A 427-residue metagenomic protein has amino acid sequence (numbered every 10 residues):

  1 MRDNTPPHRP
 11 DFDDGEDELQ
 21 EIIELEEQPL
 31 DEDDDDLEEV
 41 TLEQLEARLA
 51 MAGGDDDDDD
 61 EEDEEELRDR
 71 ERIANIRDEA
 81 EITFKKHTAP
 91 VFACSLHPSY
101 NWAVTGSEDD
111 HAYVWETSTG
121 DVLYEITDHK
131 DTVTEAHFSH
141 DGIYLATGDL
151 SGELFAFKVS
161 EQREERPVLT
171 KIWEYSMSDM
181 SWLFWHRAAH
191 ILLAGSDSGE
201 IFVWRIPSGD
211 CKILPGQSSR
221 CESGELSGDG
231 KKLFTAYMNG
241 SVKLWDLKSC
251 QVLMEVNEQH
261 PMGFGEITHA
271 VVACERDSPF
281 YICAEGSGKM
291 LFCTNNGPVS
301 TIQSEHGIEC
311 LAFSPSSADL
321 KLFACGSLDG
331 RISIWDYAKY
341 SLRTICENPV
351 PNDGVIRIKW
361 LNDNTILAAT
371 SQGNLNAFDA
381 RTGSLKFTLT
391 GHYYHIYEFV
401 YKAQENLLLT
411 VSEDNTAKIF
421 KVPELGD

Functional and structural regions predicted by a protein language model:
M1-A80: Acidic, serine/threonine-rich intrinsically disordered low-complexity regions
E81-K86, G106, V122-H129, E135 (+7 more regions): Short C-terminal beta-strands that terminate individual repeats in beta-propeller domains, predominantly WD40 blades
A89-S95, D131-F138, M177-W185, S219-L226 (+4 more regions): Canonical WD40 repeat/beta-propeller blade segments in eukaryotic WD-repeat proteins
S99-Y100, G142, A189, G230 (+4 more regions): Conserved loop/turn motif of beta-propeller repeat scaffolds
A103, L145, L192, L233 (+4 more regions): Hydrophobic beta-strand positions that form the internal "hydrophobic ladder" of WD40/Gbeta-like beta-propeller blades
G106-D109, G148-S151, G195-S198, A236-N239 (+4 more regions): Conserved strand-to-loop turn within each blade of WD40 beta-propeller repeats
A112-W115, L154-V159, I201-R205, V242-D246 (+4 more regions): WD40-repeat beta-propellers
Y397-D427: Blade-level signature of beta-propeller repeat domains, shared across WD40, Kelch, NHL, RCC1 and BNR/Asp-box propellers
